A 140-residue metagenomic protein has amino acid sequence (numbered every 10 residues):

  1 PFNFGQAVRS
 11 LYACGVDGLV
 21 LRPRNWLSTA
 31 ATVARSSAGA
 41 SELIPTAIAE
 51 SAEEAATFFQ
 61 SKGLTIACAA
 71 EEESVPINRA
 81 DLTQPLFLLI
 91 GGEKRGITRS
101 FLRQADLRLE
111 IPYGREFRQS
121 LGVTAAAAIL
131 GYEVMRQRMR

Functional and structural regions predicted by a protein language model:
P1-V75: RNA substrate-binding interface of SAM-dependent RNA methyltransferases
F2-Q6, I97, V123: Short glycine/serine/threonine-rich phosphate/pyrophosphate-binding segments that cradle anionic phosphate groups
S10-A13, S28, R35-A40, L102-R140: Structured adenosyl-cofactor binding patch, chiefly the S-adenosyl-L-methionine
V20-R24, A47-E50, S74-I77, K94-I97 (+2 more regions): Short, surface-exposed, polar/charged, turn-prone segments marking secondary-structure boundaries
T32, E54, F58, G96 (+2 more regions): Alpha-helical scaffold segments in soluble metabolic enzymes
F59-G63, L82-G91, I129-R138: Short flexible/disordered coil segments
A67-R118, G122: Active-site/ligand-binding-proximal alpha/beta "capping" segment
